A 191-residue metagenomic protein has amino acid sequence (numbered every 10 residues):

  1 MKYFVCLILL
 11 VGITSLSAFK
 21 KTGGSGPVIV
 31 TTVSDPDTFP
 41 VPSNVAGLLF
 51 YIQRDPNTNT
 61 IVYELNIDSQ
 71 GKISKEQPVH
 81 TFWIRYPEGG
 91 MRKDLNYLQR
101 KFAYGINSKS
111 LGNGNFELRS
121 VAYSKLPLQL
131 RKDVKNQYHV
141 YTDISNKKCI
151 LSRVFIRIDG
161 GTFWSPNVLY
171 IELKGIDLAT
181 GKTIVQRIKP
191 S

Functional and structural regions predicted by a protein language model:
M1-G26: Bacterial Sec-dependent N-terminal signal peptides
K20-M91, T183: N-terminal export/targeting and maturation segments
P40, S108-S110, W164: Structural signature of eukaryotic scaffold interfaces centered on beta-propeller domains
L48-F50, I61-S69, I106-S108, L126-K132 (+1 more regions): Broad, structure-driven detector of short, well-ordered beta-strand segments within folded domains
N57-I61, G71-K75, M91-K93, Y123-R131 (+2 more regions): Short, surface-exposed beta-strand/loop "edge" segments at domain boundaries and coil↔beta transitions
R85-Y138: Predominantly extracellular/secreted and cell-surface proteins with exposed, flexible low-complexity segments
S120, S124-L169, D177-A179: Acidic, glycine-rich flexible loop segments
V168-S191: Edge beta-strand at a domain terminus
